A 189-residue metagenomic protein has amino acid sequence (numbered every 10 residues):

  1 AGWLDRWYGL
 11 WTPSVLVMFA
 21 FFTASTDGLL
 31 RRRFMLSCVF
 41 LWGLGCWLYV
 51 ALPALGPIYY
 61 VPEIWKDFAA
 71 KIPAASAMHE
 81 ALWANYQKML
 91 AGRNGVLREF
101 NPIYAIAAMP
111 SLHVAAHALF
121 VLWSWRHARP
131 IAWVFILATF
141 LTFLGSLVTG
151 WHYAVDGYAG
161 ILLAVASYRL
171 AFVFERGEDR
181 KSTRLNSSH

Functional and structural regions predicted by a protein language model:
A1-V17: N-terminal transmembrane-helix/juxtamembrane module of multi-pass inner/ER membrane proteins
T12, F34, P53, H113 (+1 more regions): Divalent metal-coordination and catalytic microenvironments
L16-P53, I58-A69: Interfacial segments of alpha-helical transmembrane regions
V17-A24, V114-A132, L162-A171: Membrane-interfacial alpha-helical segments at the cytosolic side of multi-pass membrane proteins
W42-V50, T139-V148: Aromatic-anchored segments of alpha-helical transmembrane domains
A51-R126: Membrane-interfacial catalytic/cofactor-binding modules of polytopic membrane enzymes
G56-P57, A108, L141-S167: Interfacial helix-loop-helix junctions of multi-pass membrane proteins
D179-S188: Conserved small/polar residues in nucleotide/adenosyl-binding loops
